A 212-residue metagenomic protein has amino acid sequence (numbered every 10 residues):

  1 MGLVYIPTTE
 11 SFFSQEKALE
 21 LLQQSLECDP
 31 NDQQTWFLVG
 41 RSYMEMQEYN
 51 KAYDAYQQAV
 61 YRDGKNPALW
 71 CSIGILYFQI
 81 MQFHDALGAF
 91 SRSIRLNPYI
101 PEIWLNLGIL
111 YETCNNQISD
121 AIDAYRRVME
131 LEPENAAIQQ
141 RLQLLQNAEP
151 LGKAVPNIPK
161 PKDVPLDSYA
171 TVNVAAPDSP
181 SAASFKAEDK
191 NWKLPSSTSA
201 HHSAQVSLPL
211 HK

Functional and structural regions predicted by a protein language model:
L3, P7, R41, I75 (+2 more regions): Residue-level recognition of tetratricopeptide repeat
T9-Q24, E45-Q58, Q79-R92, C114-R127 (+2 more regions): Structural signature of tandem alpha-helical TPR/SEL1-like repeats, specifically the intra-repeat loop/turn
D32, N66, I100, E134-N135: Residue-level recognition of tetratricopeptide repeat
I109, T113, A136-V155: TPR/TPR-like alpha-solenoid helical repeat scaffolds
L151-K212: Intrinsically disordered, low-complexity, charge-biased linker/tail regions
